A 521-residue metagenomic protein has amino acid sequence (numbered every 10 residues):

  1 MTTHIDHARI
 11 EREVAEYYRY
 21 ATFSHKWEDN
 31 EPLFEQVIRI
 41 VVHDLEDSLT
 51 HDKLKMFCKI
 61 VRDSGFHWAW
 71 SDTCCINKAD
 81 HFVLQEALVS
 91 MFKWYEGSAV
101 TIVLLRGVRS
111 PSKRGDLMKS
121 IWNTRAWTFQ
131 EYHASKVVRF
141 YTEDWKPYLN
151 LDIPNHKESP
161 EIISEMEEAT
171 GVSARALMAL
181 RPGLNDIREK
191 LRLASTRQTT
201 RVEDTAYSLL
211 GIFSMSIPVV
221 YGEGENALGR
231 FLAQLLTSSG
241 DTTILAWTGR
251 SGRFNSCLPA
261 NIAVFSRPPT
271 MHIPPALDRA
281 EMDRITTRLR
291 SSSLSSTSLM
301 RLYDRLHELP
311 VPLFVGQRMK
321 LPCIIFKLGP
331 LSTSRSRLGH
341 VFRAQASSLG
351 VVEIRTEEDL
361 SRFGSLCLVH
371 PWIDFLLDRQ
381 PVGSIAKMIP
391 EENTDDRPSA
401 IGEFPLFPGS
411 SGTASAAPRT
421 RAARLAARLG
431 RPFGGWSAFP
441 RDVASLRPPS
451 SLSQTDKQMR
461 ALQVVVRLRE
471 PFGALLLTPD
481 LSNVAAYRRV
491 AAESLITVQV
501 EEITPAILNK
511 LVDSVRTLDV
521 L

Functional and structural regions predicted by a protein language model:
M1-E16, A21, H25-F66, K78-F82 (+3 more regions): A structural "flexibility-hinge" signal
A69-N77: Conserved hydrophobic ligand-interaction patch in extracellular adhesion modules
